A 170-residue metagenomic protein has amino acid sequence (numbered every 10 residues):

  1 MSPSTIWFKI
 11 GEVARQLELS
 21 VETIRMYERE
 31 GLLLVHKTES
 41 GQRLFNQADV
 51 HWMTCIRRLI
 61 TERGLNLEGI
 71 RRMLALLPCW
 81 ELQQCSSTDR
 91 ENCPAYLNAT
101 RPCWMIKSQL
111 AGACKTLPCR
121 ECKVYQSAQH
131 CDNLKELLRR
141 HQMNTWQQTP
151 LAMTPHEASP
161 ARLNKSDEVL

Functional and structural regions predicted by a protein language model:
S2-I10, R15-Q16, L34-K37, Q47-L170: Arg/Lys-rich, alpha-helical DNA-contact motif
V21-S40: Major-groove DNA-recognition helix of helix-turn-helix-type DNA-binding domains
I24-Y27, F45, M53: Conserved hydrophobic/aromatic packing and binding residues within compact polymer-binding modules
